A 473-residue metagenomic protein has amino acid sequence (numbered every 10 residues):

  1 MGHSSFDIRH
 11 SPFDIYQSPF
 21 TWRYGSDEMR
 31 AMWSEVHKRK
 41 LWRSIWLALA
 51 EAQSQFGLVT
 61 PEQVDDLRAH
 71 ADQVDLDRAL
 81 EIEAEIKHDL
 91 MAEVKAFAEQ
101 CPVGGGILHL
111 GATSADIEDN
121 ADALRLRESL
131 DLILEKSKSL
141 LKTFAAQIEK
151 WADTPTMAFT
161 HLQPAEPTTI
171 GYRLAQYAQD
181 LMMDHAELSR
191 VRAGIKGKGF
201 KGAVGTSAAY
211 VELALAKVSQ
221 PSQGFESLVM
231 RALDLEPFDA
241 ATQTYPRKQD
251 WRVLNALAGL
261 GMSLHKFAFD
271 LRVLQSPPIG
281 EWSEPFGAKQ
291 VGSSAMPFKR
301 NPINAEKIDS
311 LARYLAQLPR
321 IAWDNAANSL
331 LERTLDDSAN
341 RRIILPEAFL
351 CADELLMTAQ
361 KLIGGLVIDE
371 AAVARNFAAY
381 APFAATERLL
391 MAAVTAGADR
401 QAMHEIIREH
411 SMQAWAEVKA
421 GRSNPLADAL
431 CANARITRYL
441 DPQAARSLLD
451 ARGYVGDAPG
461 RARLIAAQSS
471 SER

Functional and structural regions predicted by a protein language model:
S4-S5, S11-P12: Short polybasic linear motifs
F13-A208, A216-L228, P237, G292-S293 (+4 more regions): A helix-coil-helix interface module used to build multimeric assemblies and to scaffold catalytic/cofactor sites
L49-A52, I133, S137-L140, F144-Q147 (+13 more regions): Amphipathic alpha-helices that form helix-helix packing interfaces
S114, V211, L215-A216, E226 (+8 more regions): A structural signal for small-residue-enriched, beta-sheet-centric alpha/beta enzyme cores and oligomeric scaffold folds
E149-G171, E281-K299, E332-A339, G364-A384: Glycine-rich cofactor-pocket loops
P246-E281, F286-C351: A conserved active-site cap/scaffold subdomain adjacent to cofactor or substrate pockets
A288-K289, I406-M412: Active/binding-pocket-proximal capping segment
Y314-R400, I406: Long, amphipathic alpha-helical stalk/connector segments used for oligomerization, subunit docking, or mechanical
